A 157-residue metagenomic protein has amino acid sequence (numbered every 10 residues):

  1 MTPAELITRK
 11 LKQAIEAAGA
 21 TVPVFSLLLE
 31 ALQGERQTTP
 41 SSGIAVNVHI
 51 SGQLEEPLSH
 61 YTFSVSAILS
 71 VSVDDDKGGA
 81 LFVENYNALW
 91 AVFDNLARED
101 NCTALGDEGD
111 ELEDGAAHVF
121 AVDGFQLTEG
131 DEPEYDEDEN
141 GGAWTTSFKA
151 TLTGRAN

Functional and structural regions predicted by a protein language model:
M1-F25, H49-N157: Charged, amphipathic alpha-helical segments and their flanking helix caps
V22-E35: A short acidic/basic microdomain associated with nuclease active sites
Q37-T39, P57-L58: Short glycine-biased active-site loop of nucleotidyltransferases that positions the nucleotide triphosphate and helps
T39-S51: A short, hydrophobic beta-strand-centered structural micro-motif
